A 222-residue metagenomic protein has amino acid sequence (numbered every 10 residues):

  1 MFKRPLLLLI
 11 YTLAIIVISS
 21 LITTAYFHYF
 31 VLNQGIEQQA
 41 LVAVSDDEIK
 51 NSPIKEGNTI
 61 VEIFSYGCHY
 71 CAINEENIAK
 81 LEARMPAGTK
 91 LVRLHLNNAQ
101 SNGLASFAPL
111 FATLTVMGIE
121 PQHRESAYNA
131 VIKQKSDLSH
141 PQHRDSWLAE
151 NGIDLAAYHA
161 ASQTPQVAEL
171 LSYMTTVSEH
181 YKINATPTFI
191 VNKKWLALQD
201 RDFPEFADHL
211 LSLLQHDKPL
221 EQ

Functional and structural regions predicted by a protein language model:
M1-S19, Y26, E150-Q222: C-terminal cap of thioredoxin/glutaredoxin-like
F27-A43: Ser/Thr/Pro/Gly-rich low-complexity linker/stalk segments immediately outside membranes or between
E37, I60-N74, K218: N-terminal Sec/ER secretory leader and immediately downstream segment of secreted/extracellular precursors
L41-N58: A short beta-strand-turn-helix
T59-E62, L91-H95, T188-N192: Soluble periplasmic/extracytoplasmic beta-strand elements of cell-envelope proteins
F64-G67, E75, H95-N98, S162 (+2 more regions): A mature extracytoplasmic/lumenal domain signature
Y66, A72-H143, N184: Structural alpha/beta surface segment adjacent to cysteine/selenocysteine redox centers across thiol/disulfide enzymes
F111-A112, Y128, D145-A149, H159 (+1 more regions): Amphipathic alpha-helical segments within well-ordered protein domains
